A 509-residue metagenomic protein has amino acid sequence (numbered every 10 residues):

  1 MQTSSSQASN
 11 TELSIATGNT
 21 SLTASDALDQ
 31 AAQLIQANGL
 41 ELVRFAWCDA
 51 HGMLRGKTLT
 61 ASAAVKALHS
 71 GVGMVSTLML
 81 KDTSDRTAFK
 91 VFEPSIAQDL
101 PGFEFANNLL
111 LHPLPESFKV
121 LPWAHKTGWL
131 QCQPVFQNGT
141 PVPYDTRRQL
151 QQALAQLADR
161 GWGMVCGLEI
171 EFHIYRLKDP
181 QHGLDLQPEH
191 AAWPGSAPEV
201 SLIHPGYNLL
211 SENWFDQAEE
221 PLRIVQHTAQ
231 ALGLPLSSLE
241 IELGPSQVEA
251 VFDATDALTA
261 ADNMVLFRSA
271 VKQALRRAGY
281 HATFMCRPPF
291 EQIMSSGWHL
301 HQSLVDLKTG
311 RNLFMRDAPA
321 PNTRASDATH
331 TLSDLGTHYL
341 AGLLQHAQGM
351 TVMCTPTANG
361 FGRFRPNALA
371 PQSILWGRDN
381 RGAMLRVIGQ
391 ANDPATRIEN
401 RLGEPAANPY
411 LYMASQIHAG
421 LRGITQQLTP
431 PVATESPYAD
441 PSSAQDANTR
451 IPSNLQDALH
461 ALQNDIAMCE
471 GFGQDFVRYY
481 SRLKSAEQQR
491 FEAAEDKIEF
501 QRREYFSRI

Functional and structural regions predicted by a protein language model:
Q2-S238, A260, A447-I509: ATP/Mg2+-dependent ligation/transfer catalytic cores
Q2-T3, N10-G18, D26, A270-Q273 (+2 more regions): Catalytic-core signal marking the mid-to-C-terminal active-site face
W47, H173-L177, P245-V251, C286-L300 (+1 more regions): Beta-rich nucleic-acid/ligand-interaction surfaces
L130-F136, G206, V248-A254, Q302 (+1 more regions): Short, hydrophobic beta-strand segments
I174, L202-N213, P245-T259, P289-S295 (+1 more regions): Active-site-proximal beta-alpha loop/turn segments in soluble metabolic enzymes
L184-E199, W298-K308, I374-W376, A383-G389: Short beta-strand elements
L209, N213-S237, A250-A257, R268-F284 (+1 more regions): Accessory "access/gating" subregions that flank catalytic or transport cores
N213-P221, S238-G244, D256-F267, V271 (+4 more regions): Short, contiguous, pocket-lining structural segments that sit at or immediately flank catalytic/ligand-binding sites
